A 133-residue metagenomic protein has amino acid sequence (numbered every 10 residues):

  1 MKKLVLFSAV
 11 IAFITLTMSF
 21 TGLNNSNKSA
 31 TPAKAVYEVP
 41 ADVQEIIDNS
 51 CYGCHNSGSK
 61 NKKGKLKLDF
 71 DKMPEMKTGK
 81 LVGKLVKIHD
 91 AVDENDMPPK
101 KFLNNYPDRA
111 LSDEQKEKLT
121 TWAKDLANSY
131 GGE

Functional and structural regions predicted by a protein language model:
M1-A33, W122-E133: Post-cleavage N-terminal segment of exported redox proteins
G22-N24, I88-A91: Membrane-embedded alpha-helical bundles that constitute the cytochrome b-like, heme-associated redox core of multi-pass
N25-I47, L111, Q115: Electrostatic cytochrome c docking/interface patches
A33, P74-M76, Y106-R109: Second-shell loop/turn segments in exported
Q44, D48, H89, T120-K124: Non-transmembrane alpha-helical segments in soluble domains of secreted/periplasmic/extracellular proteins
I47-G58, L119: The canonical Cys-X-X-Cys-His
S59-I88: Gly/Gly-Pro-rich "capping" loops immediately C-terminal to redox-active cysteine motifs in periplasmic/lumenal
K62-F70, V92-K116, G131: Axial heme c-ligation environment in periplasmic c-type cytochrome domains
